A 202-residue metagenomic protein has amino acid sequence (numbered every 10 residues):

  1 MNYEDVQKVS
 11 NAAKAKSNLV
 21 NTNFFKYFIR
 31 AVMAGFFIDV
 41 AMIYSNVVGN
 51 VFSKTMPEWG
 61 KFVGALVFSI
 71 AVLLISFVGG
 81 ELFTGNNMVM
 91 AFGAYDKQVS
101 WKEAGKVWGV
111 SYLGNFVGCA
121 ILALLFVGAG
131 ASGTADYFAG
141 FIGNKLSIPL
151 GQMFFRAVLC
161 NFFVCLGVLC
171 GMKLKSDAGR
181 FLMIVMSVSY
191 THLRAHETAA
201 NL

Functional and structural regions predicted by a protein language model:
S10-Y27, Q98-V99: Cytosolic juxtamembrane amphipathic/interface segments immediately preceding and feeding into a transmembrane helix
I29-S45: The first (N-terminal) embedded transmembrane alpha-helix
R30, A34, K106-G114, G118: Alpha-helical transmembrane segments of multi-pass membrane proteins
F52-V63, G151: Interfacial loop-to-helix junctions that mark the boundaries of transmembrane helices in multi-pass membrane
N115-T134: Transmembrane alpha-helix/helix-exit interface in multi-pass inner-membrane proteins
G130-L150: Membrane-interface interhelical connector segments
F162-M186: A structural motif at transmembrane helix-loop-helix junctions in multipass membrane proteins
T191-T198: Conserved small/polar residues in nucleotide/adenosyl-binding loops
